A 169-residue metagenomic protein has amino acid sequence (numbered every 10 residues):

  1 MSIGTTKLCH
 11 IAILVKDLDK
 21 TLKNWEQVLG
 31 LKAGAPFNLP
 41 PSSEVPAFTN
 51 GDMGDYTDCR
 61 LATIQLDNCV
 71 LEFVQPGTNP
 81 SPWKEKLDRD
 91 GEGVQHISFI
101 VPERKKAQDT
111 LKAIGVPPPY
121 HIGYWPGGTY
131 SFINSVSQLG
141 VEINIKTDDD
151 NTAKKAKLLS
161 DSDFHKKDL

Functional and structural regions predicted by a protein language model:
I3, L14-D67, K106-G128, A156-L169: Core segments of cupin and vicinal oxygen chelate
L8-K16, D58-N68, K86-E103, I133-N134: Vicinal oxygen chelate
I11-I13, A62-I64, C69-G77, T110 (+3 more regions): A structural feature that tracks compact, well-ordered secondary-structure segments with a strong bias toward
E44-P46, P80-K84: A short, acidic/glycine-rich surface segment
F73-P82, G91: Conserved secondary-structure micro-motifs at functional edges
P126-V136: Short, active-site-adjacent segments that bind or coordinate small-molecule cofactors and metal centers
N134-L169: Hydrophobic secondary-structure block in the mid-to-C-terminal portion of proteins
